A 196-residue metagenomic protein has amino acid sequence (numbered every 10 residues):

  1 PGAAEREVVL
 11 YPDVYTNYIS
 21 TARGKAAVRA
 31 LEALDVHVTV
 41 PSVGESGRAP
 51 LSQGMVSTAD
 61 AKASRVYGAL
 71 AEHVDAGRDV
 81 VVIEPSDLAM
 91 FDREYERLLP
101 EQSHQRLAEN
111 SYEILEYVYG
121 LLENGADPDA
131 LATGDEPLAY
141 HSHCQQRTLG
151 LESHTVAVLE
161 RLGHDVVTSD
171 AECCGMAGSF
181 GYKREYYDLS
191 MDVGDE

Functional and structural regions predicted by a protein language model:
P1-E196: Iron-sulfur cluster-binding electron-transfer modules in prokaryotic oxidoreductases
